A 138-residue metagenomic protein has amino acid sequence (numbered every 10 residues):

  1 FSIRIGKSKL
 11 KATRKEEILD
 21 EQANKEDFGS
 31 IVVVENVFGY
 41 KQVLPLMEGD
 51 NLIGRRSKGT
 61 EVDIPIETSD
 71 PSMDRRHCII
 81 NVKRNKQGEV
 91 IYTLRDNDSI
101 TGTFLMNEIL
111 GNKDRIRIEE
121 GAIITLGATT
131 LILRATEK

Functional and structural regions predicted by a protein language model:
F1-I5, E48-A128: Forkhead-associated
F1-S69, K86-I91, A135-K138: Intrinsically disordered, low-complexity acidic Ser/Thr-rich regulatory segments
K9, K41, I109-L110, T130: Short, solvent-exposed loop/turn motifs
A122, T130-I132, T136-K138: In a subset of proteins, long, contiguous C-terminal domains/tails are tracked
